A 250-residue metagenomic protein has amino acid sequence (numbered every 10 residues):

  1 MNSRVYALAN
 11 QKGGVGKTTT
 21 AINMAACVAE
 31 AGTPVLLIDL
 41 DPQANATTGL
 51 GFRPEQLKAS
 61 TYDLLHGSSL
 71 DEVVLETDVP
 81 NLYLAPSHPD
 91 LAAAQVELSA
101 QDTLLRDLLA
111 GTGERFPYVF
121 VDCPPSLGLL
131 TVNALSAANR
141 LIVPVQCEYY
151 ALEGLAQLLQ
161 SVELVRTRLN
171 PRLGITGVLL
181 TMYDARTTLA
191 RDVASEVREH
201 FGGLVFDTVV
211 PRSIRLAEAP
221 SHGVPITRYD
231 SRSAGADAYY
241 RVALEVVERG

Functional and structural regions predicted by a protein language model:
M1-G250: P-loop NTP-binding core
